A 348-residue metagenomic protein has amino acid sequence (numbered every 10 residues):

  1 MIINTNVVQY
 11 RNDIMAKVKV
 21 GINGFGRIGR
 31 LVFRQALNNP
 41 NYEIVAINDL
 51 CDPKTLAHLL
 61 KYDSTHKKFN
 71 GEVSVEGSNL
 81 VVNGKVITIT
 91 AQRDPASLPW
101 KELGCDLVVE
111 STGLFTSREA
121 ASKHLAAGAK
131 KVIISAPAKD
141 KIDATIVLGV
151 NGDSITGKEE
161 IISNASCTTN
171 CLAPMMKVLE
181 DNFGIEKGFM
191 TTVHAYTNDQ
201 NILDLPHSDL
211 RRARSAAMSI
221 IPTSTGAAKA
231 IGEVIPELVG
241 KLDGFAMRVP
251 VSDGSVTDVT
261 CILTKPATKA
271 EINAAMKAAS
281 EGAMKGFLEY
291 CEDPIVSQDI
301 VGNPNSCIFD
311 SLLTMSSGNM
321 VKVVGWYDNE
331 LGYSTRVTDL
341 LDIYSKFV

Functional and structural regions predicted by a protein language model:
M1-I14: Short, Lys/Arg-enriched N-terminal segments with co-localized hydrophobic residues within the first ~10-30 amino acids
R11-A213, M315, V337-D339, K346-F347: N-terminal Rossmann-like NAD(P) cofactor-binding subdomain of oxidoreductases, focused on the glycine-rich
N23, C51-K54, L103, E119 (+9 more regions): Conserved active-site and cofactor/substrate-binding residues in soluble primary-metabolism enzymes
L37-N41, K177-I185, A195-N198, T225 (+5 more regions): Generic secondary-structure signature for well-ordered alpha-helical cores
E76, I142, A216, D253-S255 (+1 more regions): A generic structural signal for well-ordered coil/turn residues at beta-strand boundaries that shape enzyme active-site
K158-E159, S215-A217, G254-D258, M320-K322: Short, solvent-exposed beta-strand edge segments and adjacent coil->beta transition regions
D181-S252: Acidic, glycine-rich segments within the central catalytic cores of soluble metabolic enzymes that bind/position
G244, V256, T260-V348: C-terminal active-site/capping subdomain that shapes the small-molecule cofactor and substrate pocket of enzyme
